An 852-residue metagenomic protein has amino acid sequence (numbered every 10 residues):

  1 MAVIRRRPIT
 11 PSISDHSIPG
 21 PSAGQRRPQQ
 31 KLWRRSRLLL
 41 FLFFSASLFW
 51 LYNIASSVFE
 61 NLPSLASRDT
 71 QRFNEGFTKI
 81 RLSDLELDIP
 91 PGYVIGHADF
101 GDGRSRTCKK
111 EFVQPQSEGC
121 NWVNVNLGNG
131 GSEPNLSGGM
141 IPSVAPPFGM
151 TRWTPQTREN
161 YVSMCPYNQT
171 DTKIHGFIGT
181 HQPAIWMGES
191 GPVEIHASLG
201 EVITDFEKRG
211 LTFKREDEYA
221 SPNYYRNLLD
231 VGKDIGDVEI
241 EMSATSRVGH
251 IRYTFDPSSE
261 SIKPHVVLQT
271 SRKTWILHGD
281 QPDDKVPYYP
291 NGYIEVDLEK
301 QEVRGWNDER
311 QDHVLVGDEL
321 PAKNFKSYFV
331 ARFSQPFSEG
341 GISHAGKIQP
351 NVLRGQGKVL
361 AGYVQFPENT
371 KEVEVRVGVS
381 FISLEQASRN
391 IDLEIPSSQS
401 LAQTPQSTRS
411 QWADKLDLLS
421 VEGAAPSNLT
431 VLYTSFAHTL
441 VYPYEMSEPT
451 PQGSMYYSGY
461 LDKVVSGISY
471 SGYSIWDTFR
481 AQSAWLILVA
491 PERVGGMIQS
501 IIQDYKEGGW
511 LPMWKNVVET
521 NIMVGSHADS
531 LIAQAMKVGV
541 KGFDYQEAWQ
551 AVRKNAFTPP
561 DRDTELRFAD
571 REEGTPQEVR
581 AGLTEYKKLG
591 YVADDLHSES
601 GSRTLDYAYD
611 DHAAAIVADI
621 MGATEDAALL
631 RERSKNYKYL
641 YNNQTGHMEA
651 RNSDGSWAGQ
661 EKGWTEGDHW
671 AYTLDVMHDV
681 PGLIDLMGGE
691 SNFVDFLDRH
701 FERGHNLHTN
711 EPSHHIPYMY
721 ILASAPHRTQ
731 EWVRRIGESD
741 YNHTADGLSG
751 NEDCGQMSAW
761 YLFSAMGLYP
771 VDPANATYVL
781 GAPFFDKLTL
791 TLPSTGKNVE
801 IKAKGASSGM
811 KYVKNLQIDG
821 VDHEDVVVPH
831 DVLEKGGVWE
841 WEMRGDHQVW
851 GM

Functional and structural regions predicted by a protein language model:
M1-R35, A66-I80: Short, low-complexity, Lys/Arg-enriched N-terminal segments of secretory-pathway carbohydrate enzymes
P21, K31-L38, A55, A66-R68 (+2 more regions): Mature N-terminal, pre-catalytic/accessory segment of carbohydrate-active enzymes
L39-N53: Hydrophobic membrane-insertion alpha-helices, especially the h-region of bacterial N-terminal signal peptides
F49-T70, K79: Membrane-interface motif at the C-terminal end of an N-terminal transmembrane signal
E86-S483, I487-S530, M536-L605, V617-N636 (+9 more regions): Accessory carbohydrate-recognition regions in carbohydrate-active enzymes
D610: ATP-dependent phospho-/nucleotidyl transfer catalytic cores
